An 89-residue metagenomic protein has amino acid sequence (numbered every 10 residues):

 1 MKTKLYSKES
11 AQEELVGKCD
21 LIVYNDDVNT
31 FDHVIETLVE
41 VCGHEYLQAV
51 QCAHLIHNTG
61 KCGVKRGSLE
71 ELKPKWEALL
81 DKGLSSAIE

Functional and structural regions predicted by a protein language model:
M1-E89: Terminal domain-initiation and capping elements
